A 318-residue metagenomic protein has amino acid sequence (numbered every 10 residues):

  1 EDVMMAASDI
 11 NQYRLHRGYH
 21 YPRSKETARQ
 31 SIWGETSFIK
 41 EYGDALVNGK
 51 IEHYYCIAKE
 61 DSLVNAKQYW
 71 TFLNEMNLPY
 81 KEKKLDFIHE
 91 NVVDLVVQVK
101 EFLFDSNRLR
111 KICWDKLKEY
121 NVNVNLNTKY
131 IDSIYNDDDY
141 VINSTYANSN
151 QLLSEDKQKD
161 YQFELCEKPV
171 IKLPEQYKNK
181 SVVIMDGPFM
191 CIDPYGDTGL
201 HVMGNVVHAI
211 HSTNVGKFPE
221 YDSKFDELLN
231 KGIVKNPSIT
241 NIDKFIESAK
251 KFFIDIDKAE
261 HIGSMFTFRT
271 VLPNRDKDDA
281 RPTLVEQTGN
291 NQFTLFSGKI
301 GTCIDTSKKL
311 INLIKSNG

Functional and structural regions predicted by a protein language model:
E1-D9: Glycine-rich FAD pyrophosphate-binding loop
M4, D138-D186, Y195-H201, A209 (+2 more regions): Central helical "cap/lid" subdomain
Q12-I88, V92-L95, L229, I233: Dinucleotide-binding Rossmann-like beta1-alpha1 core, especially the glycine-rich loop that anchors the ADP
E26-S37, T240, K244, S248 (+1 more regions): A non-catalytic, amphipathic alpha-helix used as a structural packing/dimerization or gating element in enzyme scaffolds
V47-I57, K81-N121, G289-S297: Helix-loop-beta segment of a Rossmann-like dinucleotide-binding subdomain
V97-L153, C303-L313: Helical element adjacent to the flavin cofactor pocket in flavoenzyme catalytic cores
T198-G199, A209-R269: Flavin-binding catalytic cores
E247-G318: C-terminal catalytic lobe of FAD-dependent flavoproteins
